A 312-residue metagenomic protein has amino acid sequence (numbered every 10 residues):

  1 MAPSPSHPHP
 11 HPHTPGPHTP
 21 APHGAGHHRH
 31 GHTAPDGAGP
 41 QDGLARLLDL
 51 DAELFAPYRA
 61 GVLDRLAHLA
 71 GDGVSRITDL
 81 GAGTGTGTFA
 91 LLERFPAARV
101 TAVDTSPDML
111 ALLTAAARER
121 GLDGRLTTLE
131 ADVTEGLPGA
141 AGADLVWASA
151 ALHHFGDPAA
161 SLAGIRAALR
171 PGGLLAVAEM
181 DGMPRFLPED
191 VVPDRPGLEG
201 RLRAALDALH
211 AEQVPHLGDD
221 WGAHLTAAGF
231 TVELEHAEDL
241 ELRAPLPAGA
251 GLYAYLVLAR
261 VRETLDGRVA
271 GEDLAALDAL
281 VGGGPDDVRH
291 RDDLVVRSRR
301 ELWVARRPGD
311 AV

Functional and structural regions predicted by a protein language model:
P3-H7, H27-D49, E233-V295: C-terminal helical/coil "lid" or tail adjacent to the Rossmann-like core of SAM-dependent
E53-V74, A90: Conserved alpha-helix/loop element of class I SAM-dependent methyltransferases that forms part of the SAM/SAH-binding
R76-T78, T84-G136: Class I SAM-dependent methyltransferase SAM/SAH-binding core
L137-V146: A short acidic, Gly/Pro-enriched loop at the edge of an enzyme's catalytic core that lines a small-molecule cofactor
A148-L152, A178: Residues lining the SAM
A159-L174: A short glycine-rich, Lys/Arg-flanked "PGG" loop and its adjoining helix->strand segment in the class I
A176-L246: Conserved catalytic/acceptor-binding region of the Class I
A228-F230, S298-V312: Core SAM-dependent methyltransferase catalytic element
